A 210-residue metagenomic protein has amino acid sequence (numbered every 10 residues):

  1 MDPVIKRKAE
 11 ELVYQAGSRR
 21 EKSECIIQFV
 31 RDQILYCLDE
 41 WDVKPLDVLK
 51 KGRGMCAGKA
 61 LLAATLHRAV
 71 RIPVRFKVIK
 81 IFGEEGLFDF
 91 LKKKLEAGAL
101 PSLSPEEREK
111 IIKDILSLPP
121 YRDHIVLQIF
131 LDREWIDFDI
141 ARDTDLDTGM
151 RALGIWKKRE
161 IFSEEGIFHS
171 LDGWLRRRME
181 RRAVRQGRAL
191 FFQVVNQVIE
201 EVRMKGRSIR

Functional and structural regions predicted by a protein language model:
M1-K51, A64: Secondary-structure boundary elements
M1-P3, K59, R178: Intrinsic low-complexity, intrinsically disordered segments enriched in polar/basic residues
C37-L118: Active-site neighborhood of thiol-dependent amide/isopeptide-bond enzymes
I81-R210: His-Asp-centered catalytic microenvironments across diverse enzyme cores, prominently the transglutaminase-like
